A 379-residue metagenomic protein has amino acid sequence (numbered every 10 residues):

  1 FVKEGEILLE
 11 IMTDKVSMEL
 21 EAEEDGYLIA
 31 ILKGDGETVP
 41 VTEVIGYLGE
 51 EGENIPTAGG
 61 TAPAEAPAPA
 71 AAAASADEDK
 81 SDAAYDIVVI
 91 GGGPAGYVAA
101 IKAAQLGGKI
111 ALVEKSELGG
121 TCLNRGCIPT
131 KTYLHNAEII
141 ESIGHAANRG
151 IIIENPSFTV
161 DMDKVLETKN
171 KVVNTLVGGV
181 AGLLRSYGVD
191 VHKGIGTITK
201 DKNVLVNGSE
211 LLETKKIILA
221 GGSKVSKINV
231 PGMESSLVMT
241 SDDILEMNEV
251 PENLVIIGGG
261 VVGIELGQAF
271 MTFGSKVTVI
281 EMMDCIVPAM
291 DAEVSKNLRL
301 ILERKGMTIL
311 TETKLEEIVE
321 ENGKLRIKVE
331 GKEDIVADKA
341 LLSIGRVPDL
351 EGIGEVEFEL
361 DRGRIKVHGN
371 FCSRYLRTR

Functional and structural regions predicted by a protein language model:
F1-A95, I101, A111: Mobile cofactor-carrier "swinging-arm" domains
D14, E51, I228-M233, G352-I353: Conserved catalytic-core motifs of eukaryotic protein kinase domains, centered on the activation segment
A83, I101-G108, V113-V250, T278 (+6 more regions): Glycine-rich flavin
Y85-L112, I256, V262-T272: N-terminal Rossmann-like FAD-binding beta1-loop-alpha1 element of flavoenzymes
V88-I90, G196, L212-G222, I256-I257 (+3 more regions): Short hydrophobic core segments
P94-K102, T121-C122, V238, G263-L266 (+2 more regions): Short glycine/serine/threonine-rich phosphate/pyrophosphate-binding segments that cradle anionic phosphate groups
E234-P251, I335, K339-R379: FAD-site-proximal beta/loop scaffold in flavoenzymes
N248-M290: Rossmann-like NAD(P)H-binding beta-loop-alpha module
